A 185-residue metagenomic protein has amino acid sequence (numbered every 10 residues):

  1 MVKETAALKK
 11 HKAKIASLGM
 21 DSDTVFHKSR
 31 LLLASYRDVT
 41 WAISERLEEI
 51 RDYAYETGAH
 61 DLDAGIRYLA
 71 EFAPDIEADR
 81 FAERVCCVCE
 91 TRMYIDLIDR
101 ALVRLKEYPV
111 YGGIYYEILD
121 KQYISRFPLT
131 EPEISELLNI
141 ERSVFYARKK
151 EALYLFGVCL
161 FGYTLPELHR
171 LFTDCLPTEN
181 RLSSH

Functional and structural regions predicted by a protein language model:
M1-V110, G162-H185: N-terminal interaction/assembly modules
T91, R142, Y146: Flexible, glycine- and charge-enriched loops at secondary-structure boundaries
I95, Y116, K149-L153: Short amphipathic alpha-helical surface patches that serve as generic macromolecular interface elements
V110-L129: Short amphipathic alpha helix immediately N-terminal
R126-S143: Helix-turn-helix DNA-binding module
F145-C159, Y163: DNA major-groove recognition helices of helix-turn-helix
